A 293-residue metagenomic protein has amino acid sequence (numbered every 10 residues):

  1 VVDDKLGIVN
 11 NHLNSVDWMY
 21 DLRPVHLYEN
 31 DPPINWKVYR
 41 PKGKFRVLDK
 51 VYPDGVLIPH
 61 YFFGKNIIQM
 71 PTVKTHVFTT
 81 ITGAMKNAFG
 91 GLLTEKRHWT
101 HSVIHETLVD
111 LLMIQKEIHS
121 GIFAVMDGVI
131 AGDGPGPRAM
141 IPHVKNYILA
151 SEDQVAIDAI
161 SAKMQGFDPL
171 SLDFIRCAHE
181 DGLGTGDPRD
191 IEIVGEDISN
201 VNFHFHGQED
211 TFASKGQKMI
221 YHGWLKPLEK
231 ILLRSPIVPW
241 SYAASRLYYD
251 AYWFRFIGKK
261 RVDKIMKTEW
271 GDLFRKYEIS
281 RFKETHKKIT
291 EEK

Functional and structural regions predicted by a protein language model:
V1-K293: N-terminal and secondary-structure boundary signal
